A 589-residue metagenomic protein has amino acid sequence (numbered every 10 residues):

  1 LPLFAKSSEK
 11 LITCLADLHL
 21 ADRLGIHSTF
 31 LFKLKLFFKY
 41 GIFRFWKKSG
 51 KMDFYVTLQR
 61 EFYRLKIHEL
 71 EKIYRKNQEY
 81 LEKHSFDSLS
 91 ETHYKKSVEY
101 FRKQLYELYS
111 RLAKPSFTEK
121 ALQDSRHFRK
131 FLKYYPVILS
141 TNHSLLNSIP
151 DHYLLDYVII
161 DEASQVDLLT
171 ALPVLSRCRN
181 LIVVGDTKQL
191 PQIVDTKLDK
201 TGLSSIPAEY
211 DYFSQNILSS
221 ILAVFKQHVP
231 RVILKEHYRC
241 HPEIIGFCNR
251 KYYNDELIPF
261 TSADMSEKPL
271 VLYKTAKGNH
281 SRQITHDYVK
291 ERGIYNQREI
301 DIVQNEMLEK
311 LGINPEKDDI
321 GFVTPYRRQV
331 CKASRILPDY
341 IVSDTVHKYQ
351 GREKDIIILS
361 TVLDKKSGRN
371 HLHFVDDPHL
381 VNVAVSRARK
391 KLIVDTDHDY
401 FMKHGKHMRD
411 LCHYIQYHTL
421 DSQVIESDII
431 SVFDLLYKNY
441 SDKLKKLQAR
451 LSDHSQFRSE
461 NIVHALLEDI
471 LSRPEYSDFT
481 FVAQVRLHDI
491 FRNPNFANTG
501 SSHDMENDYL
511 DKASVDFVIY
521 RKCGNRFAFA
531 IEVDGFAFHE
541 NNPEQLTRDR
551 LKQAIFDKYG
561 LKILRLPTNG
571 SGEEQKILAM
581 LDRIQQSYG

Functional and structural regions predicted by a protein language model:
E9-L154: Conserved helicase NTPase catalytic core signature
L18, L24-K35, F117-Y253: ASCE P-loop NTPase helicase motor core
S144-L145, S164-Q165, T187-P191, K197-L198 (+8 more regions): Conserved nucleotide-binding/hydrolysis micro-motifs of P-loop NTPases
L154-L155, R177-N180, K226-R231, E267-L270 (+5 more regions): Short glycine-/polar-rich loops that comprise or flank the Walker A/P-loop and associated switch/sensor motifs
K197-V232, S262, K366-R473: Helicase C-terminal subdomain and adjacent C-terminal extension
D255-R335: Conserved helicase/translocase motor-coupling segment
E309-V323, R327-S386, H398-H404, C412-S427: Conserved helicase C-terminal RecA-like lobe
I425-G589: Nucleic-acid endo/exonuclease domains
